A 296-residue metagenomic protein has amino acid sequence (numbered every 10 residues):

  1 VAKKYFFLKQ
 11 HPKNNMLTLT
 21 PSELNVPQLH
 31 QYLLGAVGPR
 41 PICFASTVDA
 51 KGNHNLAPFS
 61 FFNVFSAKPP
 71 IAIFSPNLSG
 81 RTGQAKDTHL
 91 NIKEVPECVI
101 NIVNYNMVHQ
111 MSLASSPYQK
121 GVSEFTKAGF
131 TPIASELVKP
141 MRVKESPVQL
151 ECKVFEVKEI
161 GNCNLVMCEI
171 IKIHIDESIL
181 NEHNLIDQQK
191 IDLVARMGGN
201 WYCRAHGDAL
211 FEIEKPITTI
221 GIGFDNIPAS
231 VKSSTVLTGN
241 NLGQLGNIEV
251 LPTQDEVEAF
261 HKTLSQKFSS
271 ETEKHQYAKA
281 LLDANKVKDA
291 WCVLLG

Functional and structural regions predicted by a protein language model:
V1-N15: N-terminal amphipathic/basic-hydrophobic helices that include classical n-h-c signal peptides and signal-anchor
N15-Q149, K153-G296: Basic, polyanion-binding surface patches
